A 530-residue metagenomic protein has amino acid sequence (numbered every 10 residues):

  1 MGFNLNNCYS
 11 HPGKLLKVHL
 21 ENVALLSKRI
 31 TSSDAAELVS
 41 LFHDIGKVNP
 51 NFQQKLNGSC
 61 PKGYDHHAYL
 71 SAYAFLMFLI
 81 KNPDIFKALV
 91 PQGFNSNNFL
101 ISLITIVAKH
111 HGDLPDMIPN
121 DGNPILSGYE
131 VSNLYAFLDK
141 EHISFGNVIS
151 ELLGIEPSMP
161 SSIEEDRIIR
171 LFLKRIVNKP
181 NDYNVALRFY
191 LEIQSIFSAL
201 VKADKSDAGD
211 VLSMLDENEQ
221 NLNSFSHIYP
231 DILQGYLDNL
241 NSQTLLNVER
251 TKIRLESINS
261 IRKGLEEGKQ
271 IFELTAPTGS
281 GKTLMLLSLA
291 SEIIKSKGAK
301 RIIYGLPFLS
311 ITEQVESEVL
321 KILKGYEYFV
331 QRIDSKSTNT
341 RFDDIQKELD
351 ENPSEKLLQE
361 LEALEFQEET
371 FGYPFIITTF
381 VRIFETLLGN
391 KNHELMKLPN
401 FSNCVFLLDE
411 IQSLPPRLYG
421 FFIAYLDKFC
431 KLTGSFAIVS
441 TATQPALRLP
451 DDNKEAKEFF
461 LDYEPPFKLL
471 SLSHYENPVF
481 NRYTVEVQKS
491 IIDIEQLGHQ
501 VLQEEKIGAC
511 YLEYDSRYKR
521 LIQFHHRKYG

Functional and structural regions predicted by a protein language model:
M1-D231: Accessory nucleic-acid engagement/destabilization modules that flank
H19, L237-T275: Conserved pre-motif I regulatory segment
E267-A290: Walker A/P-loop
A299-L323, Q331-T338, A446-R448, Y518-K519: Conserved Walker A/P-loop ATP-binding site and its immediately adjacent core in helicase/helicase-like ATPase domains
R301-T312, E504-Y529: Conserved strand-helix element at the start of the C-terminal RecA-like helicase core
G325-L388: Inter-Walker segment of RecA-like/P-loop motor cores
V381-I383, E394-L432: SF2 helicase catalytic motif II
T443-E505: Interdomain hinge/linker at the junction between the two RecA-like core domains of SF2 helicases
